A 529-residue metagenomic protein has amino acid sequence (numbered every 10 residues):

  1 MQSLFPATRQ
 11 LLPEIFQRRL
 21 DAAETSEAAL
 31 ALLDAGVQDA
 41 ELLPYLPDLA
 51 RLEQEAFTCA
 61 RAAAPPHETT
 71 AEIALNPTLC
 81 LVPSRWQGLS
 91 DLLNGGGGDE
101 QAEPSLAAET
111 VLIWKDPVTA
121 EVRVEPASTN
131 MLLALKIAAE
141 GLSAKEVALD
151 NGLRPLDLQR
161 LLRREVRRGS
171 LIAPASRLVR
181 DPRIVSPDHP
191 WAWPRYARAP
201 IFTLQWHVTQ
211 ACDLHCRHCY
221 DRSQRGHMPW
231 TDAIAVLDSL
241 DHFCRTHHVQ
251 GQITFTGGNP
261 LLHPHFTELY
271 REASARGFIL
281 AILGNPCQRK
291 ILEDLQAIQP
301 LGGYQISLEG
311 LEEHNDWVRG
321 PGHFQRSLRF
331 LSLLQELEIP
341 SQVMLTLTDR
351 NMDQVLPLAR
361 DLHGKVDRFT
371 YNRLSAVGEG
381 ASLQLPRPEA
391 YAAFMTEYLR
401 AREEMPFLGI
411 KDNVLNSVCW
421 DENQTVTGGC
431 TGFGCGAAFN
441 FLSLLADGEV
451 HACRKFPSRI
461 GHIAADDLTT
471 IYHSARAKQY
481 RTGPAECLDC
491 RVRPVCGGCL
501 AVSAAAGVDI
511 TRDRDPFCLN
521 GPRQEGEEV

Functional and structural regions predicted by a protein language model:
M1-E68, A120-Q205: Long, charge-rich, low-complexity alpha-helical segments
Q54-E100: A glycine-rich beta-turn/hairpin centered on an aromatic-Pro dipeptide
C80-K136: Low-complexity, glycine/alanine/valine/leucine- and proline-rich hydrophobic stretches
L162-D188, F433, A438-T469: A broadly conserved sequence feature marking short terminus-proximal activation segments in nucleic acid-centric
P182-D294, G302: Conserved alpha-helical substructure of the radical SAM core
I184-P187, R454-V529: Flexible mid-to-C-terminal extensions adjoining Fe-S/redox cofactors in radical SAM and related proteins
H207-H215, A438, C487-P494: Cysteine-centered iron-sulfur cluster-binding motifs in ferredoxin-type domains/subunits of redox enzymes
S223, M228, R276, P300-G303 (+3 more regions): Radical SAM enzyme [4Fe-4S]-AdoMet core and its adjacent flexible, acidic and glycine-rich loops/tails across
